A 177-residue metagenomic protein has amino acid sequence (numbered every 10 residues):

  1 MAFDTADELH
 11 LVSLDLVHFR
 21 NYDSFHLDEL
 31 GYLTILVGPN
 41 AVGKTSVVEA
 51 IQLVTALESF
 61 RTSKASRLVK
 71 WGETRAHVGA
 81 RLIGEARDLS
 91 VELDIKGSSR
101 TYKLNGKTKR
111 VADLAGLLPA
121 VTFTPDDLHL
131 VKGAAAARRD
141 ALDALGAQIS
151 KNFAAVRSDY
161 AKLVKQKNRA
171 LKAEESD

Functional and structural regions predicted by a protein language model:
M1-Q52: Pre-Walker A-like glycine/lysine-rich segment at the N-terminus of P-loop NTPase domains
V12-F19, L33-L36, G106-A112, L128-A136 (+1 more regions): Short, functional N-terminal and low-complexity linear motifs
Q52-A137, A141-F153: Nucleotide-state sensing region of NTPase/ATPase domains
L145-D177: Extended, Lys/Glu-rich alpha-helical coiled-coil stalks
